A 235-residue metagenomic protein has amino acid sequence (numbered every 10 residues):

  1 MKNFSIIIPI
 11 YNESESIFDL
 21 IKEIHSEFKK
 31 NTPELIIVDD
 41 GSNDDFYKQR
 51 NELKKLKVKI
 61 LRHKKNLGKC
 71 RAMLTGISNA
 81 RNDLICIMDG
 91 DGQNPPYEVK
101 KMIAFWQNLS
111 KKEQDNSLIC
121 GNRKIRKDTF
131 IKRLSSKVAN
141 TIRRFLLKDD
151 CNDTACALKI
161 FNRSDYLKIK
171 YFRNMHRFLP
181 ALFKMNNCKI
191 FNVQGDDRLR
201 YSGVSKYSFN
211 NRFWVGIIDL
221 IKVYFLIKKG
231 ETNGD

Functional and structural regions predicted by a protein language model:
N3-S5, E34: Cell-envelope/extracellular polymer assembly enzymes that use nucleotide-activated donors
E13-S16, S42, K69, P95: Donor nucleotide-sugar binding loop of glycosyltransferases
E13-S26: Short, well-formed alpha-helical segments that are part of the catalytic scaffolds of diverse glycosyltransferases
D39-Y47, G92: A conserved acidic beta->alpha catalytic loop
K55, A80-D83, C188: Active-site acidic short loop of glycosyltransferases
H63-N79, L84, P96-R173, L199-I218 (+2 more regions): Acceptor/aglycone-binding surface of glycosyltransferases and processive sugar-polymer synthases
Y171, A181-R198: Catalytic donor-sugar/metal-binding loop of nucleotide-sugar-dependent glycosyltransferases
